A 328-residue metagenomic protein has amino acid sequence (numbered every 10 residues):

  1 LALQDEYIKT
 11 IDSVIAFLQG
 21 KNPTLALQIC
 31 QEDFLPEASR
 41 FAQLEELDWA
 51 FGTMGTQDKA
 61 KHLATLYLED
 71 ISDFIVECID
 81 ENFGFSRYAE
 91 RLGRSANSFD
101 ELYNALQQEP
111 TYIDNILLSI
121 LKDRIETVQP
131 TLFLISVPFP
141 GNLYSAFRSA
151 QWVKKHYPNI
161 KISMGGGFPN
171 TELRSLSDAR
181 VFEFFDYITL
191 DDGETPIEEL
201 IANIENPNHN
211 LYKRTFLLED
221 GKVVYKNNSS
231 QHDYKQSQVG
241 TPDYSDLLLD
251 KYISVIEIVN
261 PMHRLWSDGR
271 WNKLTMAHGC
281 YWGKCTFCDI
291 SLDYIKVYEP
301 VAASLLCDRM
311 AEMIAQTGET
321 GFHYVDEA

Functional and structural regions predicted by a protein language model:
L1-E45, G52, A64-Y67, E90-K235: Glycine-rich beta-alpha loop elements in corrinoid/cobalamin-binding modules across cobalamin-dependent enzymes
K21, L25, I75-N82, S86 (+5 more regions): Short secondary-structure junctions and interdomain/linker hinges
L47-F83: Extended, H/D-rich, highly charged conserved domains that either
F74-L121, H263-I290, Y294-V297, L306: Active-site cores of enzymes that catalyze phosphoryl transfer or operate on phosphate-rich substrates
R87-S98, V137-F147, S245-E257, C280-C288: Charged, low-complexity, helix/coiled-coil-prone segments
Q236-S237, P242-A328: Radical SAM [4Fe-4S] cluster-binding motif and immediate context
